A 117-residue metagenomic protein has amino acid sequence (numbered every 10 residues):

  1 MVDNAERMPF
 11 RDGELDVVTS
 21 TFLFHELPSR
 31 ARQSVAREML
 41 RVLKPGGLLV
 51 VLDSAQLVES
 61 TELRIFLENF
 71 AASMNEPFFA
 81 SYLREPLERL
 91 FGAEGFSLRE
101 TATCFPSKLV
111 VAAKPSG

Functional and structural regions predicted by a protein language model:
M1, T19, V50: Conserved Rossmann-like nucleotide-binding pocket used by diverse enzymes that bind dinucleotide cofactors
V2-R7, P106: Conserved SAM/SAH-binding loop
E6-V18: A short acidic, Gly/Pro-enriched loop at the edge of an enzyme's catalytic core that lines a small-molecule cofactor
D16-R30: A short SAM/SAH-binding and catalytic strip from SAM-dependent methyltransferases
Q33, L48-L109: C-terminal alpha-helical "lid/dimerization" subdomain adjacent to the S-adenosyl-L-methionine
Q33-P45: A short glycine-rich, Lys/Arg-flanked "PGG" loop and its adjoining helix->strand segment in the class I
V110-G117: C-terminal lobe and adjacent flexible extensions of AdoMet/dcAdoMet transferase-like proteins
